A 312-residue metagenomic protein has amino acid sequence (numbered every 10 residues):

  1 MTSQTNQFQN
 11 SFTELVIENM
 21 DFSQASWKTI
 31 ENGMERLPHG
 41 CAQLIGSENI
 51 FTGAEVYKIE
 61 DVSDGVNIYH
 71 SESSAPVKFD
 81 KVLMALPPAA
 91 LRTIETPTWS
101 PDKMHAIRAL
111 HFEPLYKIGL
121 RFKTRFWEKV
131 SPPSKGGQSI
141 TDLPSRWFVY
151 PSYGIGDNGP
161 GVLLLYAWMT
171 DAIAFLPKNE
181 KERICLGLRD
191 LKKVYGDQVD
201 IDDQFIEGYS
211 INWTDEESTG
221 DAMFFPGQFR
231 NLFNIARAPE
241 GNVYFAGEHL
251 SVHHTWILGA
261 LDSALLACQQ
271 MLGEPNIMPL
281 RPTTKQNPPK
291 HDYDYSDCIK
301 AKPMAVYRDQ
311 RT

Functional and structural regions predicted by a protein language model:
M1-Y57, V62-E72, K78, A85 (+2 more regions): Active-site/ligand-binding neighborhood in enzyme catalytic cores
N10, A25-K28, R92, H105 (+6 more regions): Flexible, active-site-adjacent loop/turn segments at secondary-structure boundaries
E18-M20, K123, W168, I211: Structured beta-strand/turn binding interfaces of compact recognition modules in eukaryotic regulators
N19-D21, T98-M104, P226-G227: Short glycine/proline- and charge-enriched loop/turn segments that cap or connect secondary-structure elements
S23-M34, N49-T52, A75, A109-E113 (+2 more regions): Aromatic-acidic/polar surface patches that form glycan- and anion
G33-L44, G119, L186-V194: Amphipathic alpha-helical segments that form well-ordered structural scaffolds and often line/cohere around active
T52-W168, I173, V194: Mid-domain catalytic core of redox enzymes that form a hydrophobic substrate pocket/lid adjacent to a catalytic redox
G65, P114, V130-T312: Conserved flavin/dinucleotide-binding core of flavoenzymes
